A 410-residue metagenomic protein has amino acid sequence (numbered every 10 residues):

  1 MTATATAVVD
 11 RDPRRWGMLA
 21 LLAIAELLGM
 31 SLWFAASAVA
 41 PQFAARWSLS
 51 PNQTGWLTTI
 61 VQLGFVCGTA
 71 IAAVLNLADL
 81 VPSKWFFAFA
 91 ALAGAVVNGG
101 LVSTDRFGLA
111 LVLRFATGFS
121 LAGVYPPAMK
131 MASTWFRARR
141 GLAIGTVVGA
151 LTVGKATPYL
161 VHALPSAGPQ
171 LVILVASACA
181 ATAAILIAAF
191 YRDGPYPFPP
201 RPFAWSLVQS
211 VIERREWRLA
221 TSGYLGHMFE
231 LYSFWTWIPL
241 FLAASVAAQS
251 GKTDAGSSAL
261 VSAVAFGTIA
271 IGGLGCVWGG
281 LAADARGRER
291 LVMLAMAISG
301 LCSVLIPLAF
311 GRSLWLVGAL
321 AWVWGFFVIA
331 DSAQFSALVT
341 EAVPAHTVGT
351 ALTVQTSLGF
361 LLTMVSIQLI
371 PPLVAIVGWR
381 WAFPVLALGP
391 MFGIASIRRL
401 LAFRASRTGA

Functional and structural regions predicted by a protein language model:
A36-S37, E216-G273, S336, S366-I367: Extracytoplasmic gate region of multi-pass secondary transporters
T69-G108, A283-R286: Conserved MFS/SLC helix-loop-helix module at the cytosolic interface between two early adjacent transmembrane helices
W85-G99, R290-L305, P384: Structural signature of the two symmetry-related core transmembrane helices
G108-T117, W315-V323: Paired small-residue
L113-A150: Cytoplasmic helix-loop-helix junction between adjacent transmembrane helices in 12-TM secondary transporters
A138, T146-Y191: Helix-loop-helix hairpin linking two adjacent transmembrane segments in secondary transporters
A189-S210, S406-A410: Flexible cytoplasmic inter-helical loops of multi-pass small-molecule transporters
A283-L338: C-terminal transmembrane helical hairpin of 12-TM major facilitator-type secondary transporters
